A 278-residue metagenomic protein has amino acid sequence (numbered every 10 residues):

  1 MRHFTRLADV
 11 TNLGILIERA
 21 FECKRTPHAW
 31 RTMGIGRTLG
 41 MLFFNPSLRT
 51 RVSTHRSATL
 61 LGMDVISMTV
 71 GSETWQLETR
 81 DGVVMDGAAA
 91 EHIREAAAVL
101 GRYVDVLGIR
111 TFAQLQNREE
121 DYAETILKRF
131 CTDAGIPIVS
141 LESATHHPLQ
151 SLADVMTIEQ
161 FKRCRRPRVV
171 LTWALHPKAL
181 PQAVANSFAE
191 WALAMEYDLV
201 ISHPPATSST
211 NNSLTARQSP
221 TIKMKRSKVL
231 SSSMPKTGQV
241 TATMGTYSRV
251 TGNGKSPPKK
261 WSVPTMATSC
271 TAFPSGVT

Functional and structural regions predicted by a protein language model:
M1-V52, R56: Positively charged, low-complexity intrinsically disordered leader regions
M33-L39, R166-R168, M266: Phosphate-coordination loops involved in phosphoryl transfer and adenosine-cofactor binding
G34-G40, S47-E159, G276-V277: Phosphate/diphosphate ligand-binding glycine-rich loop within oxidoreductases
M41, L107-I109, M234-P235, T271: Redox-cofactor binding/interface segments in oxidoreductases and associated redox assembly factors
F44-S67, E159-G238: Glycine-rich phosphate/diphosphate-binding loop of Rossmann-like nucleotide-binding domains
H55-T59, I66, I126-E142, R168 (+2 more regions): P-loop/Walker A phosphate-binding loop and immediately adjacent motor/lid segment at beta-alpha junctions
Q116-R118, A179, A242-T243, T278: Glycine/Thr-rich phosphate-binding loops of Rossmann-like dinucleotide-binding domains
S213-T278: Rossmann-like adenosine-cofactor binding region
